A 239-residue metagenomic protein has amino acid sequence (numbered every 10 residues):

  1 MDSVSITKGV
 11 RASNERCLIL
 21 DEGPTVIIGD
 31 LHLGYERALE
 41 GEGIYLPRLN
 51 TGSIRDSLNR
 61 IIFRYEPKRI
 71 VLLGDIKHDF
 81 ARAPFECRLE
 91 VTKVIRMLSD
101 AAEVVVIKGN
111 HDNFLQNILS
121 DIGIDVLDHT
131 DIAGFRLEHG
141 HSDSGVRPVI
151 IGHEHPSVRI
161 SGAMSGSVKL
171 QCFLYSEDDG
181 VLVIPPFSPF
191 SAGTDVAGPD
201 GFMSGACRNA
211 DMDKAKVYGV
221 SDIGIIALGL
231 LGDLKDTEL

Functional and structural regions predicted by a protein language model:
M1-L73, K77-L239: Extended recognition/assembly regions associated with phosphoester-bond processing machinery
